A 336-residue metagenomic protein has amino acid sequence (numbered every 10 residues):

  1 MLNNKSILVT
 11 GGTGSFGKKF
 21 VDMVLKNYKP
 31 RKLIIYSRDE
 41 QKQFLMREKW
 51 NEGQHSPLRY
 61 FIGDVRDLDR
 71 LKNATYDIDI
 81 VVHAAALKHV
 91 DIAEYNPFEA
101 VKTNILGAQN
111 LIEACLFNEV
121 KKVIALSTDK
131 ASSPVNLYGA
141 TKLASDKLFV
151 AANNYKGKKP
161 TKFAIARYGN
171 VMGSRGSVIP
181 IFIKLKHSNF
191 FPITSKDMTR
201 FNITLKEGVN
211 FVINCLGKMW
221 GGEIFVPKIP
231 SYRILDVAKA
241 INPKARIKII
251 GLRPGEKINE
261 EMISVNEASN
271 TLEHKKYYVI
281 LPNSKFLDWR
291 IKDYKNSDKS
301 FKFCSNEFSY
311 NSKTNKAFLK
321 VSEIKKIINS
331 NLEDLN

Functional and structural regions predicted by a protein language model:
M1-K5, F117, K147, A151-N336: Strand-loop microenvironment adjacent to phosphate/nucleotide-handling motifs in alpha/beta enzyme folds
S6-K26: N-terminal Rossmann NAD(P)H-binding glycine-rich loop of SDR-like oxidoreductase domains
T10, T75-A84, A125: Rossmann-fold scaffold of SDR-type NAD(P)-dependent oxidoreductases
K29-K42: Conserved glycine-rich Rossmann-like NAD(P)H-binding loop of the short-chain dehydrogenase/reductase
S37, F61-I62, K102, S195 (+1 more regions): Conserved residues in the N-terminal Rossmann fold of short-chain dehydrogenase/reductase
R59-I80: Conserved Rossmann-fold cofactor-binding substructure of NAD(P)-dependent oxidoreductases
Y60, A100, V123, F163-A166: Hydrophobic/aromatic anchor residues within beta-strands of the central parallel beta-sheet of Rossmann-like
H83, L87-L143, K147: Conserved Rossmann-fold NAD(P)-dependent oxidoreductase catalytic core, especially the SDR/UDP-sugar
